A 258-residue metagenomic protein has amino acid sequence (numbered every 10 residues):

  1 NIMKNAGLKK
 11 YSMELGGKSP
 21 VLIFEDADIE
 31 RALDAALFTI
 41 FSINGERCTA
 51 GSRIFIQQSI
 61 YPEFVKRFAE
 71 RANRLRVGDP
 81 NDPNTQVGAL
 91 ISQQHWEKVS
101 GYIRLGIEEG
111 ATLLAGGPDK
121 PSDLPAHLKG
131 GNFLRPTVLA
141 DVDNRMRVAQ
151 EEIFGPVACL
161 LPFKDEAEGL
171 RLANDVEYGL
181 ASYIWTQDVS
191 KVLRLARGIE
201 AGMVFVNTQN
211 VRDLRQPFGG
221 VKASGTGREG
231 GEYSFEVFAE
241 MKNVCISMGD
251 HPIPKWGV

Functional and structural regions predicted by a protein language model:
N1-D143, V206, I253-G257: ALDH superfamily catalytic-core signature
L22, R76, A126-V258: Conserved C-terminal structural/oligomerization subdomain of aldehyde/semialdehyde dehydrogenase
